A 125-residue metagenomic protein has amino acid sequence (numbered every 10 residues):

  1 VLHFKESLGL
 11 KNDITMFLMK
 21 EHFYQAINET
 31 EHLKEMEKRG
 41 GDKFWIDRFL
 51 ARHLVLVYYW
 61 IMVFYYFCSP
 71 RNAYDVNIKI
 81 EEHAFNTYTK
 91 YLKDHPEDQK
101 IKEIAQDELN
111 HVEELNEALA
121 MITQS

Functional and structural regions predicted by a protein language model:
V1-S125: Non-heme di-metal
